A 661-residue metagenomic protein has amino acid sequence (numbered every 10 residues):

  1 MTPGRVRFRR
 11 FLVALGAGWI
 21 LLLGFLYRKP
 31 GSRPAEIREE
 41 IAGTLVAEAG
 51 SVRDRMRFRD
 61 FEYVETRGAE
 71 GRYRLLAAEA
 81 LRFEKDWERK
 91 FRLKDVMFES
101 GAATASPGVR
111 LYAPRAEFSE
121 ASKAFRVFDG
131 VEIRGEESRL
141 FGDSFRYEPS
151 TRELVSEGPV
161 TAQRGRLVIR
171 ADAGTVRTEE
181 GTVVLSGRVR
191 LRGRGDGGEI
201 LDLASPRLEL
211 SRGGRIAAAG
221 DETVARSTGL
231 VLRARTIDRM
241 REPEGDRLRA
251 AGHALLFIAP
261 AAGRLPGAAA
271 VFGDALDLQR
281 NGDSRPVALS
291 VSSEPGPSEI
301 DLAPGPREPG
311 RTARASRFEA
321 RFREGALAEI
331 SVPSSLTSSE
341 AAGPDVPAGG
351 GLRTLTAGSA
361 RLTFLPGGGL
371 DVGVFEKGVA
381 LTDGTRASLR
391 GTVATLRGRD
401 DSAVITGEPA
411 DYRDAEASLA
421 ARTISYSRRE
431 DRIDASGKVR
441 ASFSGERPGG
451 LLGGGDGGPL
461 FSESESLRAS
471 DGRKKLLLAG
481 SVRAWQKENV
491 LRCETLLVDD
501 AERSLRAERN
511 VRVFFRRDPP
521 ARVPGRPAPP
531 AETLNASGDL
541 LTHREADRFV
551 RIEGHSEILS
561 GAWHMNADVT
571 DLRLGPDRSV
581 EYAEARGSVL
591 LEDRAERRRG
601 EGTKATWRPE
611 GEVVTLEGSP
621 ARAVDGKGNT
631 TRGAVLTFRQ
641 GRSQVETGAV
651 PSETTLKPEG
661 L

Functional and structural regions predicted by a protein language model:
M1-L661: Mature-chain termini and adjacent capping regions
